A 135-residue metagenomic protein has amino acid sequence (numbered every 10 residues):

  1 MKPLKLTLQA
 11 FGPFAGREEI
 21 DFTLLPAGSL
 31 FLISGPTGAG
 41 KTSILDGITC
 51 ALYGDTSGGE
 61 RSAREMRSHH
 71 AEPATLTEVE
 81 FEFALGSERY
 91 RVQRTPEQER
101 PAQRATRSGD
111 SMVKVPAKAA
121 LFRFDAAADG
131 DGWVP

Functional and structural regions predicted by a protein language model:
M1-P135: Extreme N-terminal "head/tail" segments of very large remodeling/mechanoenzyme assemblies
